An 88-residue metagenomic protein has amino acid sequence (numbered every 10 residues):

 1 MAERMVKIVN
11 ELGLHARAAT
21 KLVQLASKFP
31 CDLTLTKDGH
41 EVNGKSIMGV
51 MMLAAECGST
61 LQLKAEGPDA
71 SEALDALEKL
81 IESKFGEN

Functional and structural regions predicted by a protein language model:
M1-M5, T60-Q62: Intrinsic-disorder/low-complexity, polar/charged segments enriched in Ser/Thr/Lys/Arg/Asp/Glu/Gln
K7-M48, M52-C57, E87: Compact, glycine-rich, soluble single-domain proteins
M52-N88: C-terminal structural segments of small proteins and small subunits
